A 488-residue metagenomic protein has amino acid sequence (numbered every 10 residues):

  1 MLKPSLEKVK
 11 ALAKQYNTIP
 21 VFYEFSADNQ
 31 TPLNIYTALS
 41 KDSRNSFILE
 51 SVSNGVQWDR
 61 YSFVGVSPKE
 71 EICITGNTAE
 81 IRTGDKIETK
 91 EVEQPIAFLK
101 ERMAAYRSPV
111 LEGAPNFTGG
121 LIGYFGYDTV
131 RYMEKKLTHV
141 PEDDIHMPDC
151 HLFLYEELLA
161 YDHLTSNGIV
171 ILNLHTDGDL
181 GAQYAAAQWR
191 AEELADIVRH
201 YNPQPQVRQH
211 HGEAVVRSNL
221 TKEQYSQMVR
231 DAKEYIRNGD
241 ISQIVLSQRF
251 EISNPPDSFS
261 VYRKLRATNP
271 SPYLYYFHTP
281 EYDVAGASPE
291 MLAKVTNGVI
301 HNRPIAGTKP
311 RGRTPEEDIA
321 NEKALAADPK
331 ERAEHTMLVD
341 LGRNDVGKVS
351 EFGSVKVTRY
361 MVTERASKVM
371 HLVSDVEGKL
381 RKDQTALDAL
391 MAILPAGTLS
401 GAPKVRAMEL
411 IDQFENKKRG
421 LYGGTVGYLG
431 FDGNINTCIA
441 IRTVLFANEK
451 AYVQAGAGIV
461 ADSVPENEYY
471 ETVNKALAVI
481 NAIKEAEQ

Functional and structural regions predicted by a protein language model:
M1-Q488: Extended alpha-helical targeting/anchoring segments, especially N-terminal organellar/secretory targeting helices
